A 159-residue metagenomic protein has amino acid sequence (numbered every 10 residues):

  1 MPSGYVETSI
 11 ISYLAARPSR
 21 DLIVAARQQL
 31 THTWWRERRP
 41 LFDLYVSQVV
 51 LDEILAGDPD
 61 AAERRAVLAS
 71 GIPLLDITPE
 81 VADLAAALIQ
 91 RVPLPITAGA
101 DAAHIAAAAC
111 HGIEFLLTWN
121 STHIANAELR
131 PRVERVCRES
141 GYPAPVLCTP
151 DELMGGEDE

Functional and structural regions predicted by a protein language model:
M1-V46, L55-A66, I72, Q90-I96 (+2 more regions): Short, well-structured N-terminal submotif of metal-dependent ribonuclease cores
T8, Q48, W119-S121: Short secondary-structure boundary segments
Y45, L75, V146-C148: General small-molecule cofactor/ligand-binding pocket signal
Q48, T78, P150-D151: Residues at the C-termini of beta-strands that transition into short coil/loop
I72-R132, M154: Active-site neighborhoods of divalent-metal-dependent phosphate/nucleic-acid chemistry enzymes
A125-V146: C-terminal end-helix/capping segment
G141-E159: Short, C-terminally biased terminal segments at protein or domain edges
